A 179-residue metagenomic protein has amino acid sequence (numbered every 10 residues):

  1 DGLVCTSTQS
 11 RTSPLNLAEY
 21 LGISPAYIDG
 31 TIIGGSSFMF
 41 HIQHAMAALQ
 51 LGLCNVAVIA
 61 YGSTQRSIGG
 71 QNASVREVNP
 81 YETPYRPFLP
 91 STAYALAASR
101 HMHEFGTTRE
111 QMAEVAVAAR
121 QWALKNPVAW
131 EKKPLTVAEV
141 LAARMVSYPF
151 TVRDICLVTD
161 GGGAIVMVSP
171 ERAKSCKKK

Functional and structural regions predicted by a protein language model:
D1, C5-L21: N-terminal glycine-rich anion-binding loops that anchor highly charged ligand groups
T12, E19, I23-K179: Acyl-thioester C-C bond-transforming condensing/cleaving domain
